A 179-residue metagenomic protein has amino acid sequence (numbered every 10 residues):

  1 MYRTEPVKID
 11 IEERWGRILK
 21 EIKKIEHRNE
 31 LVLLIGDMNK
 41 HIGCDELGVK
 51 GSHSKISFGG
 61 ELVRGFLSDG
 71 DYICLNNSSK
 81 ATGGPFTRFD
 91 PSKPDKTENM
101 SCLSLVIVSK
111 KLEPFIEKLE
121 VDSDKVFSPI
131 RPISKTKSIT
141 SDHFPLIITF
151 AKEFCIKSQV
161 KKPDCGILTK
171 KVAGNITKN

Functional and structural regions predicted by a protein language model:
M1-K8, I35, F150: Active-site-proximal beta-strand elements of phosphoester/diester hydrolases
M1-Y2, D37-K40, F144: Active-site metal-binding loops of divalent metal-dependent hydrolases
E5, I42, F154: Feature marks short, surface-exposed loop/turn motifs that line or immediately flank catalytic pockets and channel
E5-P6, K80-F86, V126-S128: A short acidic, often aromatic-flanked loop/helix-cap motif at beta-alpha or helix-coil junctions that lines enzyme
V7, I11, I56, K96 (+1 more regions): Aromatic-acidic/polar surface patches that form glycan- and anion
I9-R14, E46-V49, L119-V121, Q159-D164: Short coil/turn segments at secondary-structure boundaries
E13-L112: Metal-dependent phosphoesterases centered on the DNase I-like endonuclease/exonuclease/phosphatase
V32, E98-S101, L105-N179: Surface polyanion/phosphate-binding segment centered on an Asp-His-Pro turn
